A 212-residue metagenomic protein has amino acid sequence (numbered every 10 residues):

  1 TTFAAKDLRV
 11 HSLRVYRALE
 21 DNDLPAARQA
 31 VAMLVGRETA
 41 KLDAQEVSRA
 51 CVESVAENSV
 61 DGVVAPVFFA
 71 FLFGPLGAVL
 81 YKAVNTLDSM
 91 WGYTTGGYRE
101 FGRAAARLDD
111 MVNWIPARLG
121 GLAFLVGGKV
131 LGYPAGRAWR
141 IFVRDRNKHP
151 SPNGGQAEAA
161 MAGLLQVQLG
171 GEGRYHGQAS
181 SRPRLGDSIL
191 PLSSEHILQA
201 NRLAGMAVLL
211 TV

Functional and structural regions predicted by a protein language model:
T1-L80, V84, G92-V212: Hydrophobic alpha-helical transmembrane segments
D88: Short active-site segment of divalent metal-dependent hydrolases/proteases that encodes the spacing between
